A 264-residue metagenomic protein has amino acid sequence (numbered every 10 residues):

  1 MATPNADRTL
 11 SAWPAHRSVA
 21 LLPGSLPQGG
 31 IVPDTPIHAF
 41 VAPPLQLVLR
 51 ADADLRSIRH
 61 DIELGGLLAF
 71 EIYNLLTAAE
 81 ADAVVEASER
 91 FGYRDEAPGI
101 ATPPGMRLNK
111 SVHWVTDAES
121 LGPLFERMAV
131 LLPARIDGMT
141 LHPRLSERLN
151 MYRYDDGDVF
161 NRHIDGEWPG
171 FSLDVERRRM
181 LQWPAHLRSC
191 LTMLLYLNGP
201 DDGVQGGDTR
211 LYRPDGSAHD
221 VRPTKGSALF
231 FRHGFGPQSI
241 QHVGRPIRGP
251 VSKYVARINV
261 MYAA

Functional and structural regions predicted by a protein language model:
M1-F230, G234-A264: Fe(II)/2-oxoglutarate oxygenase catalytic core
